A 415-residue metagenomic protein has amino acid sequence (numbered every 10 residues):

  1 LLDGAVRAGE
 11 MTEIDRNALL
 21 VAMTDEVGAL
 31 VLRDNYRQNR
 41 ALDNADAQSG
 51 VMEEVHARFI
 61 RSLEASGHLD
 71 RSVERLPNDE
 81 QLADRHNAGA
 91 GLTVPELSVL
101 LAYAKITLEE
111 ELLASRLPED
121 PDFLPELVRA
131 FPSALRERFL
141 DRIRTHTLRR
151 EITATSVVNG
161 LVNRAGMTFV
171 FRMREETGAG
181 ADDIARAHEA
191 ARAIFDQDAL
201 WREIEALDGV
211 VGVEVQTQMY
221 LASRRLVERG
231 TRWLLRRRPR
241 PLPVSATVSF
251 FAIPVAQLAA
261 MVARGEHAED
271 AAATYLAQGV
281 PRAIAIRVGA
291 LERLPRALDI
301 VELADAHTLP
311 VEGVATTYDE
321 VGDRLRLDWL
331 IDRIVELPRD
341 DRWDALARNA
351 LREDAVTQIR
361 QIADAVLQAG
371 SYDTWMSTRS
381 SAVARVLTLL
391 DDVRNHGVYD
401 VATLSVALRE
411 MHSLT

Functional and structural regions predicted by a protein language model:
L1-T415: Ligand/cofactor-recognition surfaces for anionic moieties
